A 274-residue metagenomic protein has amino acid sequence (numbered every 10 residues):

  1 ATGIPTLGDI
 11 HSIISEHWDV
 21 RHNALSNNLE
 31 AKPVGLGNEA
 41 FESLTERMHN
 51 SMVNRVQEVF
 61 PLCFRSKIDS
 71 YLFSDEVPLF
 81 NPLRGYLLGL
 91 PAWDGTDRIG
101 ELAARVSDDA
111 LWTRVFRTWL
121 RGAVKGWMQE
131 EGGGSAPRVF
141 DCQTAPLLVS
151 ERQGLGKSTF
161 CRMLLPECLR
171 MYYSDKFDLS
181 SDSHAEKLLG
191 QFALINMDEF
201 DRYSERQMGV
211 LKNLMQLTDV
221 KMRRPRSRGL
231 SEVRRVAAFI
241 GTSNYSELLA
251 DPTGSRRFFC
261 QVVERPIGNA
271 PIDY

Functional and structural regions predicted by a protein language model:
A1-D97, S107-R114, G133: N-terminal nucleic-acid engagement/recognition segments and initiation subdomains in replication, restriction
Y71-Q191: P-loop NTPase catalytic core of nucleic-acid-dependent motor ATPases
S158, L164, N196-D198, L211 (+2 more regions): Conserved RecA-like P-loop NTPase ATPase core
D175-L179, V220-P225, T242: Short gly/ser/thr-rich secondary-structure transition/capping motifs
H184-G190, R224-T242: AAA+/SF3 P-loop NTPase mechanochemical coupling elements
F192-Q216, L248-S255: Conserved AAA+/SF3 P-loop NTPase catalytic/coupling segment centered on the Walker-B
M208-S231: Conserved catalytic/switch belt of AAA+ P-loop NTPases
L249-G268: A short helix-turn-beta junction within AAA+ P-loop NTPase domains corresponding to the substrate/partner-engaging
